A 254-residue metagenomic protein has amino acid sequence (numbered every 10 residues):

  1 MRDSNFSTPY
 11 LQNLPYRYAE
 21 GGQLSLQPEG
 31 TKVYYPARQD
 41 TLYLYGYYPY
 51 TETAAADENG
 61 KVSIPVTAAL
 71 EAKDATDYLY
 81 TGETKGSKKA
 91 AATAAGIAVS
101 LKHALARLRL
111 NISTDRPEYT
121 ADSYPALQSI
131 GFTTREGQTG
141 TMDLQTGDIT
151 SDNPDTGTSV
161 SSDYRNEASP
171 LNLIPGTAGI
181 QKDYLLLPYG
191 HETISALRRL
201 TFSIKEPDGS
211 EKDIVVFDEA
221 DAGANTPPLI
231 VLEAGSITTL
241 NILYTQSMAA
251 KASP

Functional and structural regions predicted by a protein language model:
M1-A126, P170-T177, T201-S203, V231-P254: Short, low-hydrophobicity acidic/polar segments
M1-D3, E118-S161: Short, ordered, surface-exposed loop/turn motifs in non-cytosolic proteins
F6-S25, M142-I174, F217-P227: Solvent-exposed serine/threonine-rich low-complexity stretches and specific carbohydrate-binding patches
S151, D213-V215, T239: A sequence-level detector of short linear motifs
R165-P227: Extended serine/threonine-enriched, polar tracts that run as long, contiguous segments within proteins
